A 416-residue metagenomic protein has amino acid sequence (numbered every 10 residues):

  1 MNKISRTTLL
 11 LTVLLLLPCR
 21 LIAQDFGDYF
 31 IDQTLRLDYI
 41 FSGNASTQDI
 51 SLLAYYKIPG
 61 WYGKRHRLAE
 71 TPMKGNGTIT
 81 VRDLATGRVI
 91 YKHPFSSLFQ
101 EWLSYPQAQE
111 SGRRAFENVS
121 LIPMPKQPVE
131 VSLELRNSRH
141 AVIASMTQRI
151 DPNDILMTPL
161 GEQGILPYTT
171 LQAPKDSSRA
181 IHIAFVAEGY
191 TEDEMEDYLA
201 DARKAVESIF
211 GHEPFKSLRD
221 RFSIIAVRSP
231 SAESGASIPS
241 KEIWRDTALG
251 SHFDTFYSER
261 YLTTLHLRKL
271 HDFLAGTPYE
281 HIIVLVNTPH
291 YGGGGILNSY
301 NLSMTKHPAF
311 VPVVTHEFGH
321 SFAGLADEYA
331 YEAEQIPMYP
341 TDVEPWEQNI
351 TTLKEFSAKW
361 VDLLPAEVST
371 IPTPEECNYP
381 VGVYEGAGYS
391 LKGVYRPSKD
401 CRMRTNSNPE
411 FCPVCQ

Functional and structural regions predicted by a protein language model:
M1-F26: Bacterial Sec-dependent N-terminal signal peptides
D28-F41, A45-T47, Y329-Q416: Replace "(M1/M4/M9/M12/WLM)" with "(e.g., M1/M4/M8/M9/M12/M26/WLM)" and add "not limited to" to clarify scope
F30-E70: Short amphipathic, basic-aromatic surface patches that mediate peripheral association with negatively charged
Q109-S177: Extended acidic/polar, glycine-enriched regions that form or flank non-catalytic beta-rich accessory modules
I155-K216, A226-A236: Fold-level signature of zinc-dependent metallopeptidase catalytic domains
M195-Y198, G293-E317: Short pre-active-site segment immediately N-terminal to the catalytic Zn-binding motif
R221-L297: Active-site-proximal segments of metallohydrolase catalytic domains
F318-E334: Catalytic Zn2+-binding segment of zinc metalloproteases
